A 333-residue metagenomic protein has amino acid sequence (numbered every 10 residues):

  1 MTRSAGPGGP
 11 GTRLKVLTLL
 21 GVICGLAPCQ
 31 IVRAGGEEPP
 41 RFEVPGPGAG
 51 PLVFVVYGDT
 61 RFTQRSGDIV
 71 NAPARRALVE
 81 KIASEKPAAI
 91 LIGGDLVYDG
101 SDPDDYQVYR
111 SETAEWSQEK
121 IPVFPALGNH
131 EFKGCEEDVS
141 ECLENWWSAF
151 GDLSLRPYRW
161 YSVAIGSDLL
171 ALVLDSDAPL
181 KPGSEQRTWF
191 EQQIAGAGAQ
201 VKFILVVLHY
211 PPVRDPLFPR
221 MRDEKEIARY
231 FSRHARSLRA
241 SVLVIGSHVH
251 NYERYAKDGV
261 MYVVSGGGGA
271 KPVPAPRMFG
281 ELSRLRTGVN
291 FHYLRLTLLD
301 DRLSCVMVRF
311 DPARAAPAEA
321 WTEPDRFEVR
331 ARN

Functional and structural regions predicted by a protein language model:
M1-T12: N-terminal secretory signal peptides that target proteins for export/translocation
K15-P28: Bacterial N-terminal signal peptides
I31-D104, E185, R214-D215, M221: N-terminal active-site segment of His-dependent metallophosphoesterases
G35-E37, R286-N333: A short C-terminal boundary segment appended to hydrolase-like catalytic domains
E37-F42, G46, D102-I204, L217-L243 (+2 more regions): Extended active-site neighborhood of metal-dependent phosphoesterases/phosphodiesterases
D59, G94-D95, G128-N129, L174 (+2 more regions): Active-site glycine-centered loops adjacent to acidic/histidine catalytic or metal-binding residues that shape
I204-H209, E328-A331: N-terminal/domain-start segments enriched in small and hydrophobic, helix-friendly residues, covering either
